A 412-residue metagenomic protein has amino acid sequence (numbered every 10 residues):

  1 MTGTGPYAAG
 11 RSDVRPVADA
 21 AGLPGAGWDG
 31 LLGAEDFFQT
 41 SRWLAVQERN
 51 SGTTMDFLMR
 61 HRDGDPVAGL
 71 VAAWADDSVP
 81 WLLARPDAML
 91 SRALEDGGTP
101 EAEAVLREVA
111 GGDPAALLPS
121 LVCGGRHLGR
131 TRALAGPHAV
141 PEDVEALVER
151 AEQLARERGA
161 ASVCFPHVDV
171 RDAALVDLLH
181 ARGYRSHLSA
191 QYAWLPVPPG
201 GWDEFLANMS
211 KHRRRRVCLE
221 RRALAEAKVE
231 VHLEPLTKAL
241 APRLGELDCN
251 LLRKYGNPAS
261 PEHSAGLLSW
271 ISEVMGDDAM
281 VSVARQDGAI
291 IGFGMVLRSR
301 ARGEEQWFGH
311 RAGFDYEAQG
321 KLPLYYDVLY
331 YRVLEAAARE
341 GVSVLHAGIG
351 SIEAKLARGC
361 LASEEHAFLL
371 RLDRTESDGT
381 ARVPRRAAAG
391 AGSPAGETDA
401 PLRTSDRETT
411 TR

Functional and structural regions predicted by a protein language model:
M1-R412: N-acyltransferase acceptor-side catalytic subdomain
